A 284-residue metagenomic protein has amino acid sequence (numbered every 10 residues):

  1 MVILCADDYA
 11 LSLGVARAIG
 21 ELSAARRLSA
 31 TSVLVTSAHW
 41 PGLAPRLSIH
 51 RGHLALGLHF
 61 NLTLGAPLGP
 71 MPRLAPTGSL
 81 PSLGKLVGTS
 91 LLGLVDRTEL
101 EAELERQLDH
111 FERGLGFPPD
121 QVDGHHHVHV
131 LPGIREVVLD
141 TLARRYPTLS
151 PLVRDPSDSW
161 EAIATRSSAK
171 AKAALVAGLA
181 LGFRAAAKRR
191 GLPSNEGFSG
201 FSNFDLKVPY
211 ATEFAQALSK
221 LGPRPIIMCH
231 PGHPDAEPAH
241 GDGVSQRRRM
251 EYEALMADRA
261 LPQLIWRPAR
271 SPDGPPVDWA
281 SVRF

Functional and structural regions predicted by a protein language model:
M1-I3, L13-Q121, L131-F284: Terminal accessory/targeting
D8: His/Cys-centered metal/cofactor-coordination and adjacent catalytic loops
H126-H129: Short histidine/acidic/glycine/proline-rich micro-motifs that form metal- and phosphate-coordinating active-site loops
